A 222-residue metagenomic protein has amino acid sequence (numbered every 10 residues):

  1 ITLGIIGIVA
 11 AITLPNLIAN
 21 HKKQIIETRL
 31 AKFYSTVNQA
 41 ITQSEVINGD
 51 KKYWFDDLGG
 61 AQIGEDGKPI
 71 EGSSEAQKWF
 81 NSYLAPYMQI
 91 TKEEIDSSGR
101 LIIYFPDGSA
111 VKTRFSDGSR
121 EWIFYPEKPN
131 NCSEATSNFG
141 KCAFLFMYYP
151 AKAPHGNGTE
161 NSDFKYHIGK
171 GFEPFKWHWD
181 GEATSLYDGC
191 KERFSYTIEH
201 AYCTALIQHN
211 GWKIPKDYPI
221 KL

Functional and structural regions predicted by a protein language model:
I1, G7, I41, G108-A110 (+1 more regions): Contiguous, often N-terminal, cationic amphipathic patches that form binding interfaces
I1-K22: N-terminal single-pass transmembrane signal-anchor helix
A19-Y34: Membrane-proximal amphipathic alpha-helices that sit immediately adjacent to an N-terminal transmembrane/signal-anchor
I25, G49-D50, D66, S73: Extracellular/luminal recognition modules and glycoprotein regions
N38-D57: Alpha-helix exit/C-cap motif
L58-Q62: Short, charge-patterned binding micro-sites
G67-L222: Intrinsically disordered, low-complexity regions enriched in Pro/Ser/Thr/Gly and acidic residues
